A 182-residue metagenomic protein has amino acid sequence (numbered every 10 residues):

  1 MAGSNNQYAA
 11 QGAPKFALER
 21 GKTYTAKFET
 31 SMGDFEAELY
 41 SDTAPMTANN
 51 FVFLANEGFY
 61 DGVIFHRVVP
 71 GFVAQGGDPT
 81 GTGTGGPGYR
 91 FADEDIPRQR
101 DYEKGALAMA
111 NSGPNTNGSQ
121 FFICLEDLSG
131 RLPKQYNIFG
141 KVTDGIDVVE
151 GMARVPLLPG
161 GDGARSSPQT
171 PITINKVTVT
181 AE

Functional and structural regions predicted by a protein language model:
M1-E182: Cyclophilin-like peptidyl-prolyl cis-trans isomerases
